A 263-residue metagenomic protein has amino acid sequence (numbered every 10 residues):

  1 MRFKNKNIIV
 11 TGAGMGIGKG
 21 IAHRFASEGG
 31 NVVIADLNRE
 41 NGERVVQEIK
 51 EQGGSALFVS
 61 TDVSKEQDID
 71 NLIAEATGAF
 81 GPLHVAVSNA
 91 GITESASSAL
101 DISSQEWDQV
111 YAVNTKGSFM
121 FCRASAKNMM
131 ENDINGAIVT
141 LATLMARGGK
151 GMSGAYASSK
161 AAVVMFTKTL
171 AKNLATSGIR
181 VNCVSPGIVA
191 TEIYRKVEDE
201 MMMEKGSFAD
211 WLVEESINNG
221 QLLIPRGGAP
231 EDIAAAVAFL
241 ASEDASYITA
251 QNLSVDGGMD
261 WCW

Functional and structural regions predicted by a protein language model:
R2-V33: Canonical Rossmann dinucleotide-binding motif of NAD(H)/NADP(H)-dependent dehydrogenases/reductases, specifically
K6, G29, G54-S55, P82-L83 (+3 more regions): Active-site loop of short-chain dehydrogenase/reductase
I69, S97-A99, S103-Q109, N218: Substrate-binding pocket helix/loop in short-chain dehydrogenase/reductase
T93-A96, A238, T249-W263: Short C-terminal tail/terminal secondary-structure segment of NAD(P)H-dependent dehydrogenase/reductase domains
A96, L100, G148-G154, T176-S177 (+2 more regions): Active-site loop immediately N-terminal to the catalytic Tyr-X3-Lys motif of short-chain dehydrogenase/reductase
C122, S159, T167: Active-site helix of classical SDR
K127, K172-T176, S246: Alpha-helical segment proximal to the catalytic Tyr-Lys
